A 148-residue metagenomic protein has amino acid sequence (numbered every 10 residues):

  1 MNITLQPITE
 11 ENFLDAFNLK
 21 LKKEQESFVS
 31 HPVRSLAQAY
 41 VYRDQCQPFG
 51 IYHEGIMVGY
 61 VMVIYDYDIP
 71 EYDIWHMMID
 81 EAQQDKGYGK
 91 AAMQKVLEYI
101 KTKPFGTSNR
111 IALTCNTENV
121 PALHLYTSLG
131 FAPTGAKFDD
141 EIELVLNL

Functional and structural regions predicted by a protein language model:
I3, P7-W75, D80-A82, Y99-F105 (+1 more regions): Acetyl-CoA-dependent GNAT
D80-K86, T117-E118: Active-site acidic-Proline motif in GNAT/NAT acetyltransferases
Q83, G87-K95: Conserved acetyl-CoA pyrophosphate-binding loop and the N-cap/start of the following alpha-helix in GNAT-like
G87, F105, G130: Short glycine-rich hinge loops at helix-strand junctions in the catalytic core of two-component histidine kinases
K90, T117-G135: Conserved active-site alpha-helix within GNAT-family acetyltransferase domains
T107-L123, D139-I142: Conserved beta-strand-loop-alpha-helix junction that forms the acyl-donor binding cleft
V145-L148: Short beta-strand-to-coil "C-cap" segments at the C-terminal boundary of structured domains/repeats, marking
